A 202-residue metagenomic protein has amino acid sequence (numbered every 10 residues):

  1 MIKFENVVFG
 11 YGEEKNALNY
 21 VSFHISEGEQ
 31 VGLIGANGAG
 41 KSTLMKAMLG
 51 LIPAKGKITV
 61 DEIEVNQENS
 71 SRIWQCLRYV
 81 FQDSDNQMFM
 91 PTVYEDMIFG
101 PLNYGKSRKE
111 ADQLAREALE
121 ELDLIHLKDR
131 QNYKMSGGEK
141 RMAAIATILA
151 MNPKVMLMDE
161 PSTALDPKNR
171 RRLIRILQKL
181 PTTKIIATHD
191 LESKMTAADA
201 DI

Functional and structural regions predicted by a protein language model:
I34-A36: The feature captures the beta-strand-to-loop junction immediately N-terminal to the Walker
L49: Helix-to-loop junction immediately C-terminal to a conserved catalytic motif
A54-Q67, I73: Conserved ABC transporter NBD signature motif
K109-L127: Conserved ABC ATPase "signature" region
Q131-M135, E139: Conserved ABC ATPase signature
M156-D159: Catalytic Walker B motif of ABC-type/P-loop ATPase nucleotide-binding domains
T188-H189: H-loop/switch region of ABC-family ATPase nucleotide-binding domains
